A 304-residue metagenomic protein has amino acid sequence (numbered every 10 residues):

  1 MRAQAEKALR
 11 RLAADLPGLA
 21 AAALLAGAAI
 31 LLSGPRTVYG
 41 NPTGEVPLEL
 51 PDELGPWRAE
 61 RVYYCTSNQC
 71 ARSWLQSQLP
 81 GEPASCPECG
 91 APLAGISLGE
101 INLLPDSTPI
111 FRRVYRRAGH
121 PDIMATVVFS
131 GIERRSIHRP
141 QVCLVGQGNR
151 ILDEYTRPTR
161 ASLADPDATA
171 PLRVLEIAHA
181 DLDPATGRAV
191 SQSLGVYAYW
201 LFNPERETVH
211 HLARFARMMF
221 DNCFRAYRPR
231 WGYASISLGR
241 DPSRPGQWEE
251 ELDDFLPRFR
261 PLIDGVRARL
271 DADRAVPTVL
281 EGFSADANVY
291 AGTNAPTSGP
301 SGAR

Functional and structural regions predicted by a protein language model:
M1-R10: N-terminal Lys/Arg-rich, disordered targeting/topogenic segments
D15-A22, A26, E60-T66, T156-G292 (+2 more regions): A short, solvent-exposed beta-edge/loop patch
P17-G18, L25-N41: Membrane-interface motif at the C-terminal end of an N-terminal transmembrane signal
P35-L54, V62: Alpha-helical transmembrane signal-anchor/signal-peptide segments
Y39-G44, A84-E100, G246-R269: Soluble extracytoplasmic regions of secretory-pathway and membrane proteins
E60, C70-P83, P87-F224: Short, solvent-exposed recognition patches
